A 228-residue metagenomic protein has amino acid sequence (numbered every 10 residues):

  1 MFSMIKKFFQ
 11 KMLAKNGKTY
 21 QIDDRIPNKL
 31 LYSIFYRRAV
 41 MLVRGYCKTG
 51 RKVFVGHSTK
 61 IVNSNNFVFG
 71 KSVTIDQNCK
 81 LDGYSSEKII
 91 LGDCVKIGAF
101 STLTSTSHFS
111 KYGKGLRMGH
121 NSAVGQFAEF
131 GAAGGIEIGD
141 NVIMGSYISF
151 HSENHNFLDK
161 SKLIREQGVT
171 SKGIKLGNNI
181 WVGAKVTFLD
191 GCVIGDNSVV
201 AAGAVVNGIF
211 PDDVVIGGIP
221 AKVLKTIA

Functional and structural regions predicted by a protein language model:
M1-K52, N141, Y147-I148, S152-K162 (+6 more regions): Terminal amphipathic alpha-helical/low-complexity segments used for targeting or macromolecular assembly
M1-Y20, V62-N65, K71-G83: N-terminal capping/interface segment
K48, V53-F54, I75, S85 (+2 more regions): Extended beta-solenoid/beta-helix repeat architectures
K48-T49, F54-N66: Long amphipathic N-terminal alpha/beta scaffold segment
S58, K80, V215, V223: Conserved beta-strand positions that form and line the central face of beta-propeller blades
K60, S64-V68, I75-D190, I227-A228: Flexible, glycine/small-residue-enriched loop-and-beta-strand segment within the central core of proteins
V193-G217, A221: C-terminal/domain-terminus segments
